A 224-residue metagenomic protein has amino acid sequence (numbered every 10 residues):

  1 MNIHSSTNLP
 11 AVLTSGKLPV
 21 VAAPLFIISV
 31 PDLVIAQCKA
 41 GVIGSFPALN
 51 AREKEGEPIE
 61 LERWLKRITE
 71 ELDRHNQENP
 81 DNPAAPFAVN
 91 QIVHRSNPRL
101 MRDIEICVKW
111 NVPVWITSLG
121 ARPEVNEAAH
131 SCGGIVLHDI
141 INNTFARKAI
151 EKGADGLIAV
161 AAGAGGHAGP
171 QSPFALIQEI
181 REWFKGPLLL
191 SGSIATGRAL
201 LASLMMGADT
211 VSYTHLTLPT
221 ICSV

Functional and structural regions predicted by a protein language model:
N2-L189: Active-site entrance/lid segments in N-terminal catalytic domains of soluble metabolic enzymes
Q37, A202-S203, V211-T214: Hydrophobic alpha-helical segments that mediate membrane insertion or helix-helix packing
E71-H75, A208, H215: Extended hydrophobic/Leu-rich segments
T144-K152, A195-D209: Catalytic cores of alpha/beta
L157, G207-S212: Active-site-proximal beta-strands of protease catalytic cores
L190-I194, Y213: Glycine-rich beta-strand-to-loop/alpha-helix junction loops that act as flexible
H215-V224: Single conserved hydrophobic/aromatic residue that forms the stacking wall/gate of nucleotide- or nucleobase-binding
